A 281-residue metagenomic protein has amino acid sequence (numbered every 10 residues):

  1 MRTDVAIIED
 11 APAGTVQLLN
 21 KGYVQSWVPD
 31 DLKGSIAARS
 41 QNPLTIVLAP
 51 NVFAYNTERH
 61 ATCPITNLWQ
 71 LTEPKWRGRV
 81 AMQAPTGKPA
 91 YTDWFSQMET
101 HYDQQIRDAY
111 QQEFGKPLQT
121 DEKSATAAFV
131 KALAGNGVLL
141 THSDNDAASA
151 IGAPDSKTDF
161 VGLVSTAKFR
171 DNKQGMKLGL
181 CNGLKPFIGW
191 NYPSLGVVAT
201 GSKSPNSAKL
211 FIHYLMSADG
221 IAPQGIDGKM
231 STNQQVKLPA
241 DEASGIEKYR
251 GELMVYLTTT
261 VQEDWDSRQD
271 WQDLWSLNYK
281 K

Functional and structural regions predicted by a protein language model:
M1-I7, Q25-T57, W69: A structural signal for short loop-to-beta-strand junctions that line the ligand-binding cleft of periplasmic/secreted
M1-V16, A148-S149: Early extracytoplasmic/lumenal segment of secretory-pathway proteins
T3, D93-C181: Ligand-binding pocket segment of bilobal, Venus flytrap-like solute-binding proteins
L18-S26, D30, A37-Q41, T158 (+1 more regions): Ligand-binding "clamshell"
G34-A38, A49, S124, F129-L133 (+1 more regions): Periplasmic-binding protein-like
W69-P89, Q97-Y102: Short loop->beta-strand "edge-of-pocket" segments that line small-molecule binding or catalytic clefts across diverse
S194-T260: Mature extracytoplasmic/periplasmic domains
V255-K281: Conserved C-terminal helix/tail region of periplasmic/extracytoplasmic solute-binding proteins
